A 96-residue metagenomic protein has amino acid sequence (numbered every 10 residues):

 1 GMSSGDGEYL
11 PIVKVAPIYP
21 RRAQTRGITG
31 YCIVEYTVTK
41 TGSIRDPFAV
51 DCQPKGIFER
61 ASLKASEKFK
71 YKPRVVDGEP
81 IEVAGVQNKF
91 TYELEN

Functional and structural regions predicted by a protein language model:
G1-T25, K64-K70, N88, N96: Acidic, low-complexity proline/glycine/alanine-rich linker and hinge segments
V13, A23, C32, F48 (+3 more regions): Solvent-exposed, flexible loop/coil residues
V15, P54-F58, E82: Short amphipathic alpha-helical segments
Y19, V76-D77: Short beta-alpha junctions and helix-cap segments that line functional grooves
R26-G42, E67, D77-N96: A beta-hairpin/wing motif
I28, T39-V75: A short, well-structured alpha-helical segment
